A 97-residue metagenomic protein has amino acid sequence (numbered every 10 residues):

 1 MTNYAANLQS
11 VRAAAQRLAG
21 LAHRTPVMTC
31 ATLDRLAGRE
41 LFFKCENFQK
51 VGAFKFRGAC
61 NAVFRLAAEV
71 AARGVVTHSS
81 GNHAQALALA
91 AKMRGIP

Functional and structural regions predicted by a protein language model:
M1-P97: PLP-dependent amino-acid enzyme catalytic core
